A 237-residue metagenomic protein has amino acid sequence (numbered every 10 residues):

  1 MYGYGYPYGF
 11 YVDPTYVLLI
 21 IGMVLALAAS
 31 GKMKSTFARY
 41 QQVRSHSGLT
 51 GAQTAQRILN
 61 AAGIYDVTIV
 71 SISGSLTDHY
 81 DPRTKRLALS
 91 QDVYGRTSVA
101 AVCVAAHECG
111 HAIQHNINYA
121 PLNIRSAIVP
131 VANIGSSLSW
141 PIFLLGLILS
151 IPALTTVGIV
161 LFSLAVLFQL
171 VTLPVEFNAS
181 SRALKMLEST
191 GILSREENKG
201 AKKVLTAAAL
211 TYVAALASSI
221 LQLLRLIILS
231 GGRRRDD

Functional and structural regions predicted by a protein language model:
M1-P7, G31-G135, L167-D237: Polar-ligand-bearing catalytic/cofactor-coordination segments of membrane-embedded or membrane-tethered inner-membrane
M1-T15, I148-T156, R234-R235: Helix-coil boundary and interhelical linker segments in multi-pass alpha-helical membrane proteins
T15, L19-R39: N-terminal signal-anchor transmembrane alpha helix
L19, N133-S136, W140, I159-F162: Residues within membrane-spanning alpha-helices of integral membrane proteins, especially the hydrophobic core/packing
G22-A28, L161-L173: Alpha-helical transmembrane segments of multi-pass membrane proteins
L25-A26, L138, I151-V160: Short, contiguous hydrophobic alpha-helices characteristic of membrane insertion segments
V131-I151: Post-HExxH zinc-binding segment in Zn-dependent metallohydrolases
